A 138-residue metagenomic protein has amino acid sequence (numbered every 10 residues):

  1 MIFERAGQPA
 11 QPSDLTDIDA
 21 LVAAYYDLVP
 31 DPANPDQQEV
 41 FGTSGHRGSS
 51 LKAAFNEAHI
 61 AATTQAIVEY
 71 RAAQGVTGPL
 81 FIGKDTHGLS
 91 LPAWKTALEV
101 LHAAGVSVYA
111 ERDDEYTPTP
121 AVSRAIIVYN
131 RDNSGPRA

Functional and structural regions predicted by a protein language model:
I2-A103, V128: An N-terminal, well-structured beta->alpha segment
G78-F81, S134-A138: A short, small-residue-rich loop immediately preceding and capping a beta-strand
G88, A110-T117: Alpha-helix capping and helix-loop boundary segments enriched in small/acidic/polar residues
V100-R112, N133: A glycine-rich helix N-cap at a beta->alpha junction
E115-G135: Conserved phosphate-binding catalytic cores of ATP/NTP-utilizing and phosphoryl-transfer enzymes
